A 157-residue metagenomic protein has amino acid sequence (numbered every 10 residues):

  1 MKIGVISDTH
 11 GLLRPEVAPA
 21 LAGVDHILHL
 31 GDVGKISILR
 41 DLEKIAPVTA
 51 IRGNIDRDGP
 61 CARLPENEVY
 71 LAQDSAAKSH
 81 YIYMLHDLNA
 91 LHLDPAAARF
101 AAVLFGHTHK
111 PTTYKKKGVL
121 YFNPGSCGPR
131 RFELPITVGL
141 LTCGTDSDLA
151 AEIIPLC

Functional and structural regions predicted by a protein language model:
M1-V48, D56-E66, A72, K78-S79 (+1 more regions): N-terminal active-site segment of His-dependent metallophosphoesterases
K2, V69-K78, A98, K115 (+1 more regions): Binuclear metal-dependent phosphoesterase catalytic core
V5-S7, H26-D32, T49-N54, Y83-H86 (+2 more regions): Active-site neighborhood of phospho(di)ester-bond hydrolases with catalytic His/Asp-centered motifs
T9, T49, T108, T112-T113 (+2 more regions): Residue-identity detector for threonine
G11-P15, G34-I38, I55-C61, N89-D94 (+2 more regions): Active-site environment of divalent metal-dependent phosphoester hydrolases
K44-A46, R99, K117: Short, structured coil segments at secondary-structure junctions
I55, R63-V103: Glycine/small-residue-rich loop that forms an oxyanion/phosphate-binding "nest" at active or ligand-binding sites
